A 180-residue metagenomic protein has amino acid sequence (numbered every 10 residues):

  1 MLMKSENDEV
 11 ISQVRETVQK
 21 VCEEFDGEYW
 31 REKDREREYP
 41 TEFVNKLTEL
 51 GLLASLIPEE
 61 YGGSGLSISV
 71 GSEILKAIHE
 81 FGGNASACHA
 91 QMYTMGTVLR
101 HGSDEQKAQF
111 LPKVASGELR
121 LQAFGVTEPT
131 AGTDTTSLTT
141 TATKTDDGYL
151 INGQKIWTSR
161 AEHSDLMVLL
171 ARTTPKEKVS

Functional and structural regions predicted by a protein language model:
M1-C88, Q109, K113: Amphipathic, small/basic residue-rich leader segments at the start of a protein or domain
S86-E105, G132: N-terminal glycine-rich flavin-associated loop
G96-V98, G125, L166-L170: Adenylate-forming
H101-D104, T145-D147, R172-K176: Short loop segments at secondary-structure junctions
G117-V126: A short, Trp-centered hydrophobic/proline-enriched beta-strand micro-motif
A131-D134, Y149, T158: Hydrophobic, small-residue-rich alpha-helical packing segments that form membrane-like cores
T140-T143: A structural signal for short hydrophobic beta-strand segments in well-ordered beta-sheet cores
N152-S180: A short core secondary-structure module
